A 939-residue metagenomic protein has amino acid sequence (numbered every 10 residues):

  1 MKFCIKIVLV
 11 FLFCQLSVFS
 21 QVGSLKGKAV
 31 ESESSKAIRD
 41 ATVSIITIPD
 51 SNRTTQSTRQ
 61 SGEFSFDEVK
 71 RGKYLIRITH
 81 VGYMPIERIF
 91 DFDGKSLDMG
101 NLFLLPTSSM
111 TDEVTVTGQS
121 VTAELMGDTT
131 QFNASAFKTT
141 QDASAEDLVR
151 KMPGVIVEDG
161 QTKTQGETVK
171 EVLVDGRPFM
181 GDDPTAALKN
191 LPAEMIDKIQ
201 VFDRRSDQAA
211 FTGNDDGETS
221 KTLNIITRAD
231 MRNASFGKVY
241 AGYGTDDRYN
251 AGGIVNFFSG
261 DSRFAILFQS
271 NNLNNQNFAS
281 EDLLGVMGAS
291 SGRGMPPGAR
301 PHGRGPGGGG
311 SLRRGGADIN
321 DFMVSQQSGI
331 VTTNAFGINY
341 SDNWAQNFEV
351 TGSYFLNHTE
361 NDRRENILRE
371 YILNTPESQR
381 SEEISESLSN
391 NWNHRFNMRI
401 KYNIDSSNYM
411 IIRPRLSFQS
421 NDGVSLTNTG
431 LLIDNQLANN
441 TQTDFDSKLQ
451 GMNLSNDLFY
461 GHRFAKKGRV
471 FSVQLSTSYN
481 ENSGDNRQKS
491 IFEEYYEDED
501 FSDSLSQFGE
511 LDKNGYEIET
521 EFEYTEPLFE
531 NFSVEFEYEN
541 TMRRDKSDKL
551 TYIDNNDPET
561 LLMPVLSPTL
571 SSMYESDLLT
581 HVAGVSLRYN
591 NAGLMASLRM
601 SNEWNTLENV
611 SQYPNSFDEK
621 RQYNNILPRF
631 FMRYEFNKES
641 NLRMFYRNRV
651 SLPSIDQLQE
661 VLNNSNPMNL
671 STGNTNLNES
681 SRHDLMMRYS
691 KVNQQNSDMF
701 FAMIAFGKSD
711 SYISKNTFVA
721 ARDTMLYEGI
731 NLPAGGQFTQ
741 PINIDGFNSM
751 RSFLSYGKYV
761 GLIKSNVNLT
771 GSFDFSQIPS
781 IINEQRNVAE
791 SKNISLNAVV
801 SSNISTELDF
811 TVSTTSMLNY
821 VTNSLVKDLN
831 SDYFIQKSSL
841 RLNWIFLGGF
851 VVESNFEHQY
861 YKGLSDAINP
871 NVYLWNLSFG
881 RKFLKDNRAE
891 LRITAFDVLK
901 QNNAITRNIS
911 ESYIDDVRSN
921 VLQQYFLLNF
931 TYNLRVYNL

Functional and structural regions predicted by a protein language model:
Q21, E63, R77, M84 (+18 more regions): Membrane-proximal, glycine/serine-rich, low-complexity loop/turn segments characteristic of large bacterial
E33-T47, A123-L125: Short, ordered, surface-exposed loop/turn motifs in non-cytosolic proteins
I48-E63: Short, acidic Ser/Thr/Gly-rich low-complexity loop/linker segments typical of extracellular and cell-surface proteins
I48-S51, K73-I89: A short, solvent-exposed loop/turn motif at the edges and junctions of modular extracellular/periplasmic domains
T212-G213, F278-L283, R363-Q379, L388 (+13 more regions): Outer-membrane beta-barrel translocator domains and adjoining extracellular loop/strand segments of Gram-negative
I384, E517-E519, P564-S572, N678 (+2 more regions): Outer membrane beta-barrel strand-and-loop segments of large Gram-negative receptors, especially TonB-dependent
S533-N637, D828-N830: Signature of Gram-negative outer-membrane beta-barrel scaffolds
N797-S801, S805-T815, N830-L939: Conserved C-terminal beta-signal and adjacent last beta-strands/turns of outer-membrane beta-barrel proteins
